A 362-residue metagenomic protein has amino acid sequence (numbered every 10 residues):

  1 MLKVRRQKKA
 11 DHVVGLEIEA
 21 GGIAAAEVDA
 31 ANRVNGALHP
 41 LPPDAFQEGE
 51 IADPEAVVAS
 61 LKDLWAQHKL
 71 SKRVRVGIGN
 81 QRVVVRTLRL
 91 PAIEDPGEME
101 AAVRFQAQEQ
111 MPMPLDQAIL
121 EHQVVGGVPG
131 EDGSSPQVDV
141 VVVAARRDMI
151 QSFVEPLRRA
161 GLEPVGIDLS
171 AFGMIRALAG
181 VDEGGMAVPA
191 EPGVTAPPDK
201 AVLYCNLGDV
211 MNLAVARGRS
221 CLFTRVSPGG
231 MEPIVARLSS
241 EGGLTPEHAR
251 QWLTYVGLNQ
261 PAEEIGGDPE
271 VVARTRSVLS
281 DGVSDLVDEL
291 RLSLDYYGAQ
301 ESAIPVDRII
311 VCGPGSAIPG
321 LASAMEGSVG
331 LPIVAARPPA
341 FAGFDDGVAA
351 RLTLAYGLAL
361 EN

Functional and structural regions predicted by a protein language model:
M1-N362: Hydrophobic/aromatic-enriched cytosolic interaction surfaces used to assemble or bind macromolecules
